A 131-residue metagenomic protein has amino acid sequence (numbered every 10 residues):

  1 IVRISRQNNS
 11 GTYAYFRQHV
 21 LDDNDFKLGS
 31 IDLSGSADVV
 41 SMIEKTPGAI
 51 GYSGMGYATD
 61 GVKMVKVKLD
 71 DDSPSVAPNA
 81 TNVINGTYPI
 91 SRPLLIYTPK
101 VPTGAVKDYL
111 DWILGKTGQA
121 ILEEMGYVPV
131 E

Functional and structural regions predicted by a protein language model:
I1-E131: Exported/periplasmic ABC-transporter solute-binding proteins
